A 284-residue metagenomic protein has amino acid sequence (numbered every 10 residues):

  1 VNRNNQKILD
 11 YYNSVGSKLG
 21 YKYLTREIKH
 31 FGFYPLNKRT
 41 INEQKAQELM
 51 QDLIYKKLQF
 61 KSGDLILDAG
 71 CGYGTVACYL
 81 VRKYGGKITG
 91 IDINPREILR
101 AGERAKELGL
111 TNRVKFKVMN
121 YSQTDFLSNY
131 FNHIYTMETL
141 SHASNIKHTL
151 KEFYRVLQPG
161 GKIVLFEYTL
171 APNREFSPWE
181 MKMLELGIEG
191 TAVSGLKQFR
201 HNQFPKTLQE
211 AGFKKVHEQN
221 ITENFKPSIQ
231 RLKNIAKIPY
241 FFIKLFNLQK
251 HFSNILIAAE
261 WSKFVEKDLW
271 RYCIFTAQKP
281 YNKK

Functional and structural regions predicted by a protein language model:
V1-K22: N-terminal auxiliary segments of SAM/dcSAM-dependent transferases
H30-F33, Q44-S62: Conserved alpha-helix/loop element of class I SAM-dependent methyltransferases that forms part of the SAM/SAH-binding
L65-L67, V76-Q123: Class I SAM-dependent methyltransferase SAM/SAH-binding core
Y73: Conserved SAM/SAH-binding loop
S122-H133: A short acidic, Gly/Pro-enriched loop at the edge of an enzyme's catalytic core that lines a small-molecule cofactor
K147-K162: A short glycine-rich, Lys/Arg-flanked "PGG" loop and its adjoining helix->strand segment in the class I
V164-L186: Conserved class I S-adenosyl-L-methionine
P178-M181, I188-L269, P280-Y281: Substrate-binding/catalytic lobe of Class I Rossmann-like enzymes that use SAM or dcSAM, i.e., the mid-to-C-terminal
